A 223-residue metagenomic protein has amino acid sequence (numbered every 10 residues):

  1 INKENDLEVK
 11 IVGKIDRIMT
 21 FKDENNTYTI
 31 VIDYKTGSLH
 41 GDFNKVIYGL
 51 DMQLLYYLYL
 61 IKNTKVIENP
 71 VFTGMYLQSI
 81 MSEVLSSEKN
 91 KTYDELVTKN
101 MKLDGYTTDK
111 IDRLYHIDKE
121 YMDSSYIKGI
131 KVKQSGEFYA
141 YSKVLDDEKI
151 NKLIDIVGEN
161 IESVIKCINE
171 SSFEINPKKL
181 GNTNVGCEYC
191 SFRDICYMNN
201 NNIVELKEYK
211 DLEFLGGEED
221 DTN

Functional and structural regions predicted by a protein language model:
I1-N223: RecB-family 4Fe-4S metal-dependent nuclease core
